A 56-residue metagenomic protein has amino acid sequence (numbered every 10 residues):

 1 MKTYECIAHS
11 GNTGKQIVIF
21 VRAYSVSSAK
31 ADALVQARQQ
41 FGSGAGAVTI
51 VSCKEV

Functional and structural regions predicted by a protein language model:
M1-I17: Short aromatic-glycine-(Arg/Gly/Cys) micro-motifs in beta-strand/loop hairpins
T3, I7, R22, S43-A45 (+1 more regions): Long, contiguous binding/interaction regions
G11, Y24-V26, C53-V56: Generic structural motif
G14-S28: A short, exposed loop/beta-hairpin motif centered on an aromatic-Gly-Thr core
V35-V56: Short, mixed-charge low-complexity intrinsically disordered segments
